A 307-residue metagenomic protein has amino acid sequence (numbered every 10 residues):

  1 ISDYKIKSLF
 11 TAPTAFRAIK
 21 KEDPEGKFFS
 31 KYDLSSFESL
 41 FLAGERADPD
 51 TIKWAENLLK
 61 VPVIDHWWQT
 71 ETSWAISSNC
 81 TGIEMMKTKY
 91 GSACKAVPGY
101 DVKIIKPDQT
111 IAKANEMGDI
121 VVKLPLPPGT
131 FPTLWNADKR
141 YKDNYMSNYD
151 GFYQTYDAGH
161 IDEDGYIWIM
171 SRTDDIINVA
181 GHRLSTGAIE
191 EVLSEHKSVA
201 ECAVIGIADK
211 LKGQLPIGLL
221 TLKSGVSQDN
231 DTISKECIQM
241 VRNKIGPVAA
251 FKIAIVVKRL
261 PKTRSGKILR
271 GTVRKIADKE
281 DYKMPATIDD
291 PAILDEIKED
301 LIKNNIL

Functional and structural regions predicted by a protein language model:
S2, L9, V122, L126-P127 (+6 more regions): AMP-binding/adenylate-forming catalytic core of the ANL superfamily
I6-T11, K20-K87, D101, Q109-T110: Gly/Ser/Thr-rich phosphate-binding loop
S36, K60, G99, S198-E201 (+2 more regions): Glycine-centered tight turns that cap/initiate beta-strands
G44, W68, C94, D157 (+1 more regions): Active-site glycine-centered loops adjacent to acidic/histidine catalytic or metal-binding residues that shape
I64-E71, C94, I205, I255: Beta-strand->loop->alpha-helix junctions that form or flank phosphate-binding loops in nucleotide-handling enzymes
M85-S92, N144-Y145: Short, P/G- and charge-enriched loop/turn segments at secondary-structure junctions
K95-G99, T110-Y145, L184, D281-Y282: Conserved ATP/PPi-binding loop(s) of AMP-dependent carboxylate-activating enzymes
N230, I276-L307: Acidic/polar alpha-helix N-cap and adjacent early helical turns within long charge-rich amphipathic helices/linkers
